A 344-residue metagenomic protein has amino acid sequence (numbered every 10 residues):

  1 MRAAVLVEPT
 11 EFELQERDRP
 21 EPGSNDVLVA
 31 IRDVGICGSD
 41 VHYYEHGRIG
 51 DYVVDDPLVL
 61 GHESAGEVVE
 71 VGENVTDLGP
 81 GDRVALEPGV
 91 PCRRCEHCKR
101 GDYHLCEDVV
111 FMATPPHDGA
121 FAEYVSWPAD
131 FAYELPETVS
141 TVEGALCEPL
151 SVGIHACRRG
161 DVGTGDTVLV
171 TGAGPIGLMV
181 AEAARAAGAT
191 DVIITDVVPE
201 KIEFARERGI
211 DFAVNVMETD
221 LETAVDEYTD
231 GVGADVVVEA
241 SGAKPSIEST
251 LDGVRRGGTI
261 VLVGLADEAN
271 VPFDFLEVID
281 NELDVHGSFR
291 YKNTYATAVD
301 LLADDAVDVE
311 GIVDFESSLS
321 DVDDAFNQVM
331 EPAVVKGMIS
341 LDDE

Functional and structural regions predicted by a protein language model:
A3, E248-D252, K292-E344: C-terminal hydrophobic helical "lid"/dimerization subdomain of Rossmann-like NAD(P)H-dependent oxidoreductases
P20-V34, I49-E96, P136-T138: Glycine-rich beta-strand-centered segment in the early N-terminal region that forms part of a ligand/cofactor-binding
Y43, C92-T171: NAD(P)H dinucleotide-binding glycine-rich loop of Rossmann-like/cofactor-binding domains, especially the beta1-alpha1
G81, A122, G165, I210 (+3 more regions): Local beta-strand N-terminus motif with an aromatic residue
V139-E218, T223: Mid-domain Rossmann-like dinucleotide-binding core that forms the NAD(H)/NADP(H) cofactor-binding site
G160, E203, R208-D284, D323: Glycine-rich cofactor phosphate-binding loops and adjacent beta1-alpha1 units of small-molecule cofactor enzyme domains
V197-V198, A266, Y291: Residues in the short beta-alpha loop(s) of Rossmann-like NAD(P)-binding domains
